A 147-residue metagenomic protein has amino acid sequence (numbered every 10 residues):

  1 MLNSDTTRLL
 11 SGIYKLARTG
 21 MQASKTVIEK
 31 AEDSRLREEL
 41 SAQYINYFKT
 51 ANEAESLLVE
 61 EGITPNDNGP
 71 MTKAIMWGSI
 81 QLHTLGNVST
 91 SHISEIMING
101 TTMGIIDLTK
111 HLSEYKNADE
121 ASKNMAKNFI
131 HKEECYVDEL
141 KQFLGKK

Functional and structural regions predicted by a protein language model:
M1-K147: Amphipathic alpha-helical hairpins
